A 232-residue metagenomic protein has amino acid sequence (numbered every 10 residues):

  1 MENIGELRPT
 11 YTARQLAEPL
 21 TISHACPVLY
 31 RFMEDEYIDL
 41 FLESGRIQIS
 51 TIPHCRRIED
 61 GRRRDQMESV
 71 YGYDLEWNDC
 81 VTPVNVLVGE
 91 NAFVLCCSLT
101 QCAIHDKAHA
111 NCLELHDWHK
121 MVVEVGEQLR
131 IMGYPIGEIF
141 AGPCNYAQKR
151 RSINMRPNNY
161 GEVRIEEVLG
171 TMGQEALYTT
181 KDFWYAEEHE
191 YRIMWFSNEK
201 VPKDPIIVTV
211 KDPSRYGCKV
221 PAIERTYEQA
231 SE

Functional and structural regions predicted by a protein language model:
M1-E232: NAD-dependent ADP-ribosyltransferases
